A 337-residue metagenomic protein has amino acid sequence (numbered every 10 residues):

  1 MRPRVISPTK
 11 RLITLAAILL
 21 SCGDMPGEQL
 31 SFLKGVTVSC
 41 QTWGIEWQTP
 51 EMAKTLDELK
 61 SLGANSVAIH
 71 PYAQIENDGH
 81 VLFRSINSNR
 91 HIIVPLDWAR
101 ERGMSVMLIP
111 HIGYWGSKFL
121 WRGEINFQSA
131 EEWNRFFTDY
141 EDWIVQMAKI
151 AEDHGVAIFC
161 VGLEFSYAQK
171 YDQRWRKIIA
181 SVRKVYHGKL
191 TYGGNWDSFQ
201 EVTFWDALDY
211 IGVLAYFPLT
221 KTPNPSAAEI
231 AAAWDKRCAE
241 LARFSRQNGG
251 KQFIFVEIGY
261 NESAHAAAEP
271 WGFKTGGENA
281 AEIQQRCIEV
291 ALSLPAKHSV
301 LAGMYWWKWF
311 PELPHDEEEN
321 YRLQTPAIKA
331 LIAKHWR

Functional and structural regions predicted by a protein language model:
A16-L30: Bacterial Sec-dependent signal peptides at the C-terminal "C-region" and cleavage site
E28-L59: Boundary/entry segment of secreted carbohydrate-active catalytic domains
L30, E46-W47, P270-F273, Q285-I288 (+2 more regions): Aromatic-rich peripheral "rim/lid" segments of glycoside hydrolase catalytic domains that contact and position glycan
P50-T55, D142-M147, G194-T203, C238-A242 (+1 more regions): Alpha-helical scaffolding within the catalytic cores of extracellular/periplasmic polymer-degrading hydrolases
L59, V67, F159, I211 (+3 more regions): Conserved, mostly hydrophobic/aromatic
N65-G79, H91-H154, I158-A168, H265 (+1 more regions): Substrate-binding cleft and catalytic face of glycoside hydrolase catalytic domains, especially the flexible beta-alpha
I109, T191, F199-P270, A296 (+2 more regions): Glycoside hydrolase catalytic-domain groove-lining segments
I109-I112, C160-E164, I178-Q200, G250-I258 (+1 more regions): Aromatic-lined carbohydrate-recognition surfaces of secreted/lumenal glycan-active proteins
